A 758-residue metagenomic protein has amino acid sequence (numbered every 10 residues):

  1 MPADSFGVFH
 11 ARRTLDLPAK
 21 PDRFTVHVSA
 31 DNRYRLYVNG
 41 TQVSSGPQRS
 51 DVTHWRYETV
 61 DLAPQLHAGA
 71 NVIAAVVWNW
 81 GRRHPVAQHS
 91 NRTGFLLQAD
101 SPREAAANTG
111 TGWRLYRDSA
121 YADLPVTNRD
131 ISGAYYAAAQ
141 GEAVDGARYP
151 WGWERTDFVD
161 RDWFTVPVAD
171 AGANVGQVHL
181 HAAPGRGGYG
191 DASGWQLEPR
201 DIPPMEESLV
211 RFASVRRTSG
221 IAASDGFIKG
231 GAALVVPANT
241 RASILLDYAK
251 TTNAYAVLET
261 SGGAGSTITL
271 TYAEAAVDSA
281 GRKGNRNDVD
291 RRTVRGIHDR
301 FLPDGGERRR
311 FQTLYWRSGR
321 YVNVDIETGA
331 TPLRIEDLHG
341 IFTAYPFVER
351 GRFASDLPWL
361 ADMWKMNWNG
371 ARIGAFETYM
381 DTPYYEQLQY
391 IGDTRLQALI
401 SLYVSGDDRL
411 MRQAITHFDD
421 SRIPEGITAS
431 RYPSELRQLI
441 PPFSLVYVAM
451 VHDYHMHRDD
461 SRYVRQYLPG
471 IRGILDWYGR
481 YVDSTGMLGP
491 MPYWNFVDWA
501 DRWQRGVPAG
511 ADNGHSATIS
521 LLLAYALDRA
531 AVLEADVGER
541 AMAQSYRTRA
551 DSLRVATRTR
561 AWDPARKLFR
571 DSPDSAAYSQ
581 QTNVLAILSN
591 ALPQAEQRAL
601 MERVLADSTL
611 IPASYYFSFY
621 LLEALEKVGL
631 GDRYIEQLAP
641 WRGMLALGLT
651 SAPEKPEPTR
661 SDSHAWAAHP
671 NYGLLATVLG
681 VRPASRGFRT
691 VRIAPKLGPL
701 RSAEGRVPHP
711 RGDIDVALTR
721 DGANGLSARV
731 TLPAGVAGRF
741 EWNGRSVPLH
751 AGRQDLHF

Functional and structural regions predicted by a protein language model:
M1-D381, D393, R409-L410, A429-P433 (+2 more regions): Extracellular/oxidizing-compartment recognition motifs
Y34, V43-S45, F418-D419, G470-G473 (+4 more regions): Active/binding-pocket-proximal capping segment
R103-T127, Y321, G329-M366, R372 (+5 more regions): Active-site acid/base region of carbohydrate-active enzymes
P125-G152, I221-A222, S279-A280, T548 (+2 more regions): Non-catalytic C-terminal accessory modules of carbohydrate-active enzymes
A134-A147, E386, V404, Y447 (+7 more regions): C-terminal capping/lid segments that line or modulate ligand- or cofactor-binding pockets
Y255-E274, L314, V322-E327, I391-S421 (+5 more regions): Alpha-helical support elements that line or immediately flank enzyme active sites and cofactor-binding pockets
